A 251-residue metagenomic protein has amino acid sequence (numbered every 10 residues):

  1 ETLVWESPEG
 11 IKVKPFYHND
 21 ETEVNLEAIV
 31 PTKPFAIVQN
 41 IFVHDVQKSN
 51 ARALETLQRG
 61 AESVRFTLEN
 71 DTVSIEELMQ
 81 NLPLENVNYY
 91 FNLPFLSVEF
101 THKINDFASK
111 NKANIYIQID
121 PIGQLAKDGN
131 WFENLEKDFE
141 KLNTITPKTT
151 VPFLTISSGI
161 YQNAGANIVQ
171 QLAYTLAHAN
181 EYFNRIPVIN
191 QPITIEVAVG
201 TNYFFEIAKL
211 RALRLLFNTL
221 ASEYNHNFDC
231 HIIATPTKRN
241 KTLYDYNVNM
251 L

Functional and structural regions predicted by a protein language model:
E1-Y203, D229-I233: Catalytic alpha/beta active-site cores
E196-L251: Active-site capping/gating regions of soluble enzymes
